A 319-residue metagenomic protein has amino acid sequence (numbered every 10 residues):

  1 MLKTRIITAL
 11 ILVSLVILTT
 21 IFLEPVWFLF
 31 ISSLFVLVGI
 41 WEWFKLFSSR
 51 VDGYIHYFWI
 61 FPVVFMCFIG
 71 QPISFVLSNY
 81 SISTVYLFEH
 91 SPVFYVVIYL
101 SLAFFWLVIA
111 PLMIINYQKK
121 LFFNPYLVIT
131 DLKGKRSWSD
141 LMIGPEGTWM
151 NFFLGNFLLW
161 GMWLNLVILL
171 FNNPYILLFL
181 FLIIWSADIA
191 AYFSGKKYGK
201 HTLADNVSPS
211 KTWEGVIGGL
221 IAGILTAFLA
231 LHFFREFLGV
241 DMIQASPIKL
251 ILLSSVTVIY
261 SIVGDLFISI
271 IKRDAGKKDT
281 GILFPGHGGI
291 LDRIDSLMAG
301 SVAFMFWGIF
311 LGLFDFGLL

Functional and structural regions predicted by a protein language model:
L2-T212, V216-S255: Membrane-embedded alpha-helical bundles of polytopic integral membrane proteins
R5, I115-Y117, S269, S296 (+1 more regions): Feature representing long, continuous alpha-helical segments
S186-K196, Y260-R273: Short helical (or helix-break) motifs at transmembrane helix termini and adjacent helical loops in multi-pass membrane
K196-K197, K272-A275, M298, A303: Re-entrant/interfacial helical elements at transmembrane boundaries that shape and gate the permeation pathway
S255-V263, I290-M298: Hydrophobic transmembrane alpha-helical segments of multi-pass transport and channel proteins
D274-L297: Interfacial loop-to-transmembrane junctions
R293-F310: Final/C-terminal transmembrane alpha-helix of multipass membrane proteins
G308-L319: Juxtamembrane boundary at the C-terminal end of a transmembrane helix
